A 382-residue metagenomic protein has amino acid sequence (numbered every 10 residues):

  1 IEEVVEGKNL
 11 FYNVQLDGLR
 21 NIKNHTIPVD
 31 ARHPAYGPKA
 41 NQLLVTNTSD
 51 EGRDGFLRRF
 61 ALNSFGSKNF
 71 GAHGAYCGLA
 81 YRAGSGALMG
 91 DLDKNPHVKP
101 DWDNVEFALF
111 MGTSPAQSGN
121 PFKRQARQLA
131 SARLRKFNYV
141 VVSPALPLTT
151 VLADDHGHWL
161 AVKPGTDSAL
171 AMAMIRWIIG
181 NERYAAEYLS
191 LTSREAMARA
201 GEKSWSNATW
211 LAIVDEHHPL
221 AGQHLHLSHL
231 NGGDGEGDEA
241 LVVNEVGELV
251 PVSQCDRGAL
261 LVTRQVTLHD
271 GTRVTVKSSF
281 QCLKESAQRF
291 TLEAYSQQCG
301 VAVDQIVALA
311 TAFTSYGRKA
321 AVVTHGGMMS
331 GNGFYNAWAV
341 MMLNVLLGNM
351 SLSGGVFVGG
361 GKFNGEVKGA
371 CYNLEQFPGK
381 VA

Functional and structural regions predicted by a protein language model:
I1-S49, A302-A308, Y316-K319: N-terminal amphipathic, basic-rich helices that act as targeting or association modules
P38, R53-D54, D101-W102, F122 (+8 more regions): Active-site-proximal structural scaffolding
L43-E51, A294-V301, T324-N332, G360-G365: Conserved short loop/turn motifs at secondary-structure junctions
G55-F60, A83-S85, N120-K123, T150-D155 (+5 more regions): Short acidic, glycine/serine/threonine-rich loops at helix termini
G55-V142, A169, G258-V274, S279-Q288 (+2 more regions): Extended redox/cofactor-interaction regions of prokaryotic respiratory oxidoreductases
F70, R183-L189, Q305-I306, A320-A321 (+1 more regions): Acidic/polar loop patches that form or flank catalytic/metal-binding clefts of enzymes that bind anionic ligands
K136, T150-Y316: Long, well-ordered, tryptophan-enriched scaffold segments
S143-L148: Short, polar loop motifs at secondary-structure junctions
